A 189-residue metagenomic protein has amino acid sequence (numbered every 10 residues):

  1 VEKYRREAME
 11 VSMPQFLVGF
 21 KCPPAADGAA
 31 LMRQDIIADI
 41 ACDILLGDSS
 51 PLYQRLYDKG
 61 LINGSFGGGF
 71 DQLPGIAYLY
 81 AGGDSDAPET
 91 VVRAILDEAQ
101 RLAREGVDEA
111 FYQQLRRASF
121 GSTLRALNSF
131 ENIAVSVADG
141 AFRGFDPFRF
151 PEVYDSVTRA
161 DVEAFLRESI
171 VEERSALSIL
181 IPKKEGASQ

Functional and structural regions predicted by a protein language model:
V1-P51, R55: His/Glu-based metal-binding/catalytic segments typifying zinc-dependent metallopeptidases
V1-R6, A164-Q189: Proteolytic maturation boundary segments
V1-R6, D27, G64-G68, D161-A164: Glycine-rich, charged/polar anion/phosphate-binding loops that engage phosphate groups from diverse ligands
M9, F70-Q72, E168: Sterically constrained small-residue positions within well-ordered secondary structures of folded domains
L17-P24, Y53-R104, E109-V157, R174-P182: M16 family metallopeptidases and their MPP-like homologs
A41-C42, L96, R159, E163 (+1 more regions): Generic solvent-exposed, charged/amphipathic alpha-helical segments that serve as macromolecular interface scaffolds
I44, S122-A126, S169: Histidine kinase transmitter module recognition
I44-D48, V157, E172: Residue-level signal for short amphipathic helical patches enriched in basic/charged and nearby hydrophobic residues
